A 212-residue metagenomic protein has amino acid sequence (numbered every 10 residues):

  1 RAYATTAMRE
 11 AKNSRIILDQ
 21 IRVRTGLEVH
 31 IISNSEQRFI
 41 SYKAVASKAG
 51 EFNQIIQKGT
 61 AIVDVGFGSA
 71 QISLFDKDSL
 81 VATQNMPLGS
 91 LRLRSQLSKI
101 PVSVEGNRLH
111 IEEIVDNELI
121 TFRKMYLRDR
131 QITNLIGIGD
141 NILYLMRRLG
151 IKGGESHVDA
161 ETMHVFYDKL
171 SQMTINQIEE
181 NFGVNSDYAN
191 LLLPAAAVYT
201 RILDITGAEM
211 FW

Functional and structural regions predicted by a protein language model:
R1-A2, A7-G59, L74-W212: Helical "lid/coupling" subdomains associated with nucleotide-phosphate turnover
I62-D64: Replace "in large, NTP-powered and nucleic-acid-processing enzymes" with "in large, NTP-powered factors and other
G66-S69: Active-site-adjacent helix-turn-beta-strand microarchitecture at beta-sheet edges that either contains or buttresses
